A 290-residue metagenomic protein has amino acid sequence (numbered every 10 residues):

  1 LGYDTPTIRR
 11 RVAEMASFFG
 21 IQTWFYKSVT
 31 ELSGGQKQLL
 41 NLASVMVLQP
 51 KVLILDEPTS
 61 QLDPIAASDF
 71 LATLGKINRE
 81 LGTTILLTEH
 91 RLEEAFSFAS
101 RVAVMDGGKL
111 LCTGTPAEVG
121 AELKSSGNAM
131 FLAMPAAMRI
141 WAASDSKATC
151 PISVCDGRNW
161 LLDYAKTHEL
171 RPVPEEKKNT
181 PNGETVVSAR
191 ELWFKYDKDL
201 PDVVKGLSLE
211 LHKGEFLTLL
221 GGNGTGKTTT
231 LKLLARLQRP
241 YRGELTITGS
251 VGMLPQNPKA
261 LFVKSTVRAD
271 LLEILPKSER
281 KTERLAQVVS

Functional and structural regions predicted by a protein language model:
T7-W24, V187-L192, R280-S290: Conserved ABC ATPase "signature" region
S28-L32: Conserved ABC ATPase signature
L53-D56, L62: Catalytic Walker B motif of ABC-type/P-loop ATPase nucleotide-binding domains
E89-H90: H-loop/switch region of ABC-family ATPase nucleotide-binding domains
M105, K109-A148: Conserved beta-strand-loop-alpha-helix hinge in the C-terminal portion of ABC ATPase nucleotide-binding domains
L220-G222: The feature captures the beta-strand-to-loop junction immediately N-terminal to the Walker
A235: Helix-to-loop junction immediately C-terminal to a conserved catalytic motif
